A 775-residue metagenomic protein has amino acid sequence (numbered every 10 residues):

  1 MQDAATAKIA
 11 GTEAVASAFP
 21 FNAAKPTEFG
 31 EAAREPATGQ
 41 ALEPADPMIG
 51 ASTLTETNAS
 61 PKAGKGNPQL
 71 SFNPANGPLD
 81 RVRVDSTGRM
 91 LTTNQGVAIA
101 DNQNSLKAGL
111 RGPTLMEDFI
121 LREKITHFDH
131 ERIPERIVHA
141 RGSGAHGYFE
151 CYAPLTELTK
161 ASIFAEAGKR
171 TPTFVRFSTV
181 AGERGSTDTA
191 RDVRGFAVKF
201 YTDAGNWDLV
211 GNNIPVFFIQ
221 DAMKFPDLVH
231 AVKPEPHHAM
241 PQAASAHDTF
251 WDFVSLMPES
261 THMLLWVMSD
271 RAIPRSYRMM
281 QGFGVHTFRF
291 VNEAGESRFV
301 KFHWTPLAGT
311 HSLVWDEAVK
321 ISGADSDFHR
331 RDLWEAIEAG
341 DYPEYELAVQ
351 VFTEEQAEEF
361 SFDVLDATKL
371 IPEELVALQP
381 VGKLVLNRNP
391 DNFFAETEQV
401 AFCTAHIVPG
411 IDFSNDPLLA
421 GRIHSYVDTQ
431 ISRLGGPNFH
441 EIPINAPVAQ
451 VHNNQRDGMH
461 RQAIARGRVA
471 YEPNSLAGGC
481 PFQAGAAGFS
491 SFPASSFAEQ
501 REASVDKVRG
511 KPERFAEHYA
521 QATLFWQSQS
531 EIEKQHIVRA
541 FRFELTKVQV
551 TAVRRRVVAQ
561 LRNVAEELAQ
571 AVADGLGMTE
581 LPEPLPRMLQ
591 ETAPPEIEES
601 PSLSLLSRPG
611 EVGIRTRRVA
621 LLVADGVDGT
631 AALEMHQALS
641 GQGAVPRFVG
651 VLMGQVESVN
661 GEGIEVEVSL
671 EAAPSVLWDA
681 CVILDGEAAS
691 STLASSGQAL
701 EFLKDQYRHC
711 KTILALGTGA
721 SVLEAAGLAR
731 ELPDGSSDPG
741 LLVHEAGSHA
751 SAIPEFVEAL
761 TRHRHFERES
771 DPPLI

Functional and structural regions predicted by a protein language model:
Q2-G629, L633-G641, V645, G650-E671 (+4 more regions): Active-site-adjacent core segments of small-molecule enzymes
V550, G650, A680-D685, A699-A725: Catalytic nucleophile loop
A631-A632, T692-L693, L723-A726: Short glycine-/acidic-enriched loop or helix-start segments at secondary-structure transitions that form or flank
S675-V676: A short, aliphatic-rich alpha-helical micro-motif
A688-A699: Glycine/threonine-rich flexible loop motifs
R730-S737: Class I SAM-dependent methyltransferase SAM-binding "motif I" and its flanking Rossmann-like core
S737-I775: A charged, well-structured terminal subsegment
